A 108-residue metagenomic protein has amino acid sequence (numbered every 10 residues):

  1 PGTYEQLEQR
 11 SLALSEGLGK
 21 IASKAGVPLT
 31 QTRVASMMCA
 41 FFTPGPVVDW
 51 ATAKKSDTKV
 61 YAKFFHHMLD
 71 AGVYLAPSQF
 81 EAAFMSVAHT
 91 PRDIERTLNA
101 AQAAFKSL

Functional and structural regions predicted by a protein language model:
P1-L108: Conserved N-terminal phosphate-binding loop of PLP-dependent enzymes in the Aspartate aminotransferase
